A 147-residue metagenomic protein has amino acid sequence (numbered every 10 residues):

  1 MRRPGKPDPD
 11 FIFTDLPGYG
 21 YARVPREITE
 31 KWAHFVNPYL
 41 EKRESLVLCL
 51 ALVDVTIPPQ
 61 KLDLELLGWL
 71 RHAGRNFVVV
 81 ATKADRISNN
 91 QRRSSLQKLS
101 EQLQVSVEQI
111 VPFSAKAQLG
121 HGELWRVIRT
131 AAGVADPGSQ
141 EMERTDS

Functional and structural regions predicted by a protein language model:
M1-D8, W69: Nucleotide and nucleotide-moiety/phosphate-recognizing core
R3-K6, R43, A132-P137: Alpha-helix termini
G5-H34, D54-I57: Switch II (G3) loop of P-loop NTPases
D15, T82, S114: Active-site glycine-centered loops adjacent to acidic/histidine catalytic or metal-binding residues that shape
Y21-V24, Q60, S88-N89, G120: Conserved protein kinase catalytic core
K31-Q109: Conserved C-terminal guanine-recognition region of P-loop GTPase G domains, centered on the G4
D85-M142, D146-S147: Canonical P-loop GTPase G-domain recognition
